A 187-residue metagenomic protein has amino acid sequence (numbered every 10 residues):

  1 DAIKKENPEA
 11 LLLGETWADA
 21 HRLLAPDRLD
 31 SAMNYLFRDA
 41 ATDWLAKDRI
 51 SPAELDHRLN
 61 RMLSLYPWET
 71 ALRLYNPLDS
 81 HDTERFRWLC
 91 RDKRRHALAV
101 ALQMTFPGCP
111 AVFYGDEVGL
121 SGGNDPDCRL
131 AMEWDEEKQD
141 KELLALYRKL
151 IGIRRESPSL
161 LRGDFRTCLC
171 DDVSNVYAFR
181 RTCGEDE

Functional and structural regions predicted by a protein language model:
D1-E69, L102, S121-K149, R180-G184: Active-site-proximal helices and loops of the catalytic beta/alpha 8
W17, E117, D172: Residues that form or immediately flank small-molecule/cofactor binding pockets and catalytic motifs
M33, L78, G163, C170-S174: Intrinsic-disorder/low-complexity regions
L55, D92-K93, D172: A conditional alpha-helix N-cap/helix-loop micro-motif detector
R61-G163: Active-site-proximal substrate-binding groove within the catalytic cores of carbohydrate-active enzymes
L98, F165, S174-V176: Short beta-strand-initiation
Q103, T167-C170: Short Gly/Pro-enriched turn/cap motifs at secondary-structure boundaries
L169-E187: Carbohydrate-binding surface patches
